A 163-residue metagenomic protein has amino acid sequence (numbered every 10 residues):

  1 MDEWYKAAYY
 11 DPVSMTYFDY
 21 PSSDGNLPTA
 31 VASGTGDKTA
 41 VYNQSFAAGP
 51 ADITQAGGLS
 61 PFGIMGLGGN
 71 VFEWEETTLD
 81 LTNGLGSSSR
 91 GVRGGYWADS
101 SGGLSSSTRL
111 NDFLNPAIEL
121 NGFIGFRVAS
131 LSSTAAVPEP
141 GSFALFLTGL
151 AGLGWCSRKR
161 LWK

Functional and structural regions predicted by a protein language model:
M1-S105: Functional-site microenvironments in short loops/helix caps that host divalent-cation chemistry
K6, P61, G125-R127, S142: Conserved beta-strand and immediately adjacent loop positions that scaffold enzyme active sites
A8-D11, T108, L147, S157: Short, flexible helix/strand-to-coil boundary loops that buttress conserved ligand/catalytic motifs in alpha/beta
F62, E119-N121, P138: Short coil/turn motifs at beta-sheet boundaries
L81, L110-L120: Short proline/glycine-enriched turn/loop segments at secondary-structure junctions
L120-S133: Short, structured beta-strand segments at or near domain termini in extracellular proteins/domains
P138-S157: A short, hydrophobic C-terminal helix/tail in secreted or cell-surface proteins
R160-K163: Short, charged juxtamembrane terminal tails flanking transmembrane helices
